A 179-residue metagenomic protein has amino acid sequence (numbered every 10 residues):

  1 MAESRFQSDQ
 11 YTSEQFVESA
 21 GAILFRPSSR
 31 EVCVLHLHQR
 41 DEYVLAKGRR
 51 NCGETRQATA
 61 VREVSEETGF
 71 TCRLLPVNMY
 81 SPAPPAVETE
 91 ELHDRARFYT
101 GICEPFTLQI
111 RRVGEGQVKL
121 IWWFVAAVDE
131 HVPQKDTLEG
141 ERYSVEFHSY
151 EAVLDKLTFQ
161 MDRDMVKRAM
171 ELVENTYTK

Functional and structural regions predicted by a protein language model:
M1-A22, P27: Acidic, metal-coordinating catalytic segment for phosphate/diphosphate chemistry, firing primarily on the Nudix
E18-A20, R30, I121-W122, Y143: Change "...and in nucleic-acid phosphodiester-cleaving endonucleases..." to "...and in nucleic-acid processing enzymes
R30-V32, Y43: Hydrophobic residues embedded in beta-strands of well-ordered beta-sheets
V34-L37: Short, acidic/hydrophobic/Gly-rich beta-strand patch recurrent on exposed beta strands that often constitutes part
V44-G48: A short gly/proline-enriched turn/hairpin at secondary-structure junctions
R50-D164: Unchanged
R168-K179: C-terminal helix/juxtamembrane-tail motif
